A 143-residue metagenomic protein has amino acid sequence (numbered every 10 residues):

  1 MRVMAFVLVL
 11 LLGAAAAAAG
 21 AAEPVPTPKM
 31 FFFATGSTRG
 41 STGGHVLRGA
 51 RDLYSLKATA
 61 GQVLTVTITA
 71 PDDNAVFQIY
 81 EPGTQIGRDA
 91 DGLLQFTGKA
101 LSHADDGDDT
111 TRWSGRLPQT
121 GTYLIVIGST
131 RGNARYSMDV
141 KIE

Functional and structural regions predicted by a protein language model:
A5-A15: Bacterial N-terminal signal peptides
A21-S55, T59-V63, K141-E143: Non-catalytic extracellular/lumenal accessory regions of secreted precursors
Y54-A70, Y123-I127: Hydrophobic beta-strand segments within beta-rich accessory/binding domains
L56, A104-P118: Beta-sandwich interaction modules
D72-D91, M138-V140: Short, surface-exposed beta-strand/strand-loop-strand elements in extracellular ectodomains
A90-D106: Solvent-exposed serine/threonine-rich low-complexity stretches and specific carbohydrate-binding patches
V126-E143: Edge beta-strands of jelly-roll/beta-sandwich modules across compartments, strongly enriched in secreted/luminal
